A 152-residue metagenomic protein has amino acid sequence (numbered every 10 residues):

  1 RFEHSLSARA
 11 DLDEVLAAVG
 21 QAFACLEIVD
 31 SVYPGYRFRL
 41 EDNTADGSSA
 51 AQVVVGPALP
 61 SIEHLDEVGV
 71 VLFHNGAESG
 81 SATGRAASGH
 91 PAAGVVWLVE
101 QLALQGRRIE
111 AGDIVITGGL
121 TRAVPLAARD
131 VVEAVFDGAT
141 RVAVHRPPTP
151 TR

Functional and structural regions predicted by a protein language model:
R1-H90, R141-P147: Catalytic-core "active-site belt" of small-molecule-metabolizing enzymes, emphasizing His/Asp/Glu-rich regions
Y36-N43, G119, D130-E133: Short, surface-exposed, charged/polar-biased interaction segments
H74-N75, T117, D137: Short strand-turn-strand beta-turns centered on an Asx-Gly dipeptide
P91-L126: A conserved acidic, glycine/proline-rich C-terminal tail/linker
V124-D130, A134-R152: Charged, cofactor-coupling segments
